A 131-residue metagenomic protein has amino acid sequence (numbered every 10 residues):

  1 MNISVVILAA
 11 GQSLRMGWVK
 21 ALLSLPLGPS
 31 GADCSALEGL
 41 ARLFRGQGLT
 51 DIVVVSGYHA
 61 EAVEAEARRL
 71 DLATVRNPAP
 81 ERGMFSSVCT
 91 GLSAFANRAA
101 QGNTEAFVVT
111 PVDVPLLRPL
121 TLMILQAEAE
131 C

Functional and structural regions predicted by a protein language model:
N2-A60: N-terminal glycine-rich phosphate-binding loop and ensuing alpha1 helix
L23, S30-D33, P80, M84 (+1 more regions): Short, conserved glycine- and acidic-residue-centered signature motifs in active-site or ligand-binding loops
Q47, R69-L70, E130-C131: Short, well-ordered coil/turn elements that cap or connect secondary structure elements
V55-S56, R76, V109: Small/polar loops that bind or transfer phosphate-bearing groups
E61-A67: Acidic helix N-cap motif at the loop->helix transition within catalytic regions of sugar-transfer enzymes
R69-R82: Conserved donor nucleotide-binding strand/loop of the catalytic core
E81-C131: Conserved beta-loop-beta/alpha segment of the NTase-like Rossmann-fold superfamily that binds/positions NTPs
